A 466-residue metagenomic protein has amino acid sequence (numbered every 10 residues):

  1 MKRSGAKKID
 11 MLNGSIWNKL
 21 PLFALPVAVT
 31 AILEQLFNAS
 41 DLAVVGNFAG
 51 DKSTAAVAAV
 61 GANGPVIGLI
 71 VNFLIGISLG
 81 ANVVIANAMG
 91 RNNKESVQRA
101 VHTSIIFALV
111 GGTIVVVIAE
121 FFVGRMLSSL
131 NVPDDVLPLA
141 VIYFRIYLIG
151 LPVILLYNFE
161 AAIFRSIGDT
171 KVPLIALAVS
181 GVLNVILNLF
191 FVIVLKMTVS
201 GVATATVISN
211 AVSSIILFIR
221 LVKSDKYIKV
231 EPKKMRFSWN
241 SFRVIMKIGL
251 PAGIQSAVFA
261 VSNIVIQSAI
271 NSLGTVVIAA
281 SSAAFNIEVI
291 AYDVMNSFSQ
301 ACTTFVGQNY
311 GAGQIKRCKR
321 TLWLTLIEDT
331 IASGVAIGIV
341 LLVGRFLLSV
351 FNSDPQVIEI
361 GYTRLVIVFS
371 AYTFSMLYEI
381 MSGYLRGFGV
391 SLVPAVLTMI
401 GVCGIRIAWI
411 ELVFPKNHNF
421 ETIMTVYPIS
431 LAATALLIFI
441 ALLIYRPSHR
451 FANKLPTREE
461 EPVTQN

Functional and structural regions predicted by a protein language model:
M1-A24, I85-G150, V194-L250, V306-A371 (+1 more regions): Short alpha-helical transmembrane segments in multi-pass integral membrane proteins
M11-A43, N47-D51, P65-G80, V84 (+6 more regions): N-terminal transmembrane alpha-helices
L22-D41, I146, S180, S209-S213 (+4 more regions): Transmembrane helical elements of multi-pass membrane transporters/channels
I32, L36-A58, L127-D134, F190-M197 (+5 more regions): Helix-terminus/linker motif at the lipid-water interface of multi-pass membrane proteins
L42, T54-V57, K94, V123 (+6 more regions): Membrane-helix interface/capping residues of multi-pass secondary transporters
T54-P65, A140, F144, A203 (+3 more regions): Small-residue hotspots at the loop-to-helix junctions and early N-terminal turns of transmembrane alpha-helices
V57-V117, I154-P173, A280-G344, S375-T398: Small-residue-rich hydrophobic transmembrane alpha-helices
I75-S78, I146-R165, P173-G181, V202-L217 (+4 more regions): Short runs within selected transmembrane alpha-helices of multi-pass transporters and secretion channels
